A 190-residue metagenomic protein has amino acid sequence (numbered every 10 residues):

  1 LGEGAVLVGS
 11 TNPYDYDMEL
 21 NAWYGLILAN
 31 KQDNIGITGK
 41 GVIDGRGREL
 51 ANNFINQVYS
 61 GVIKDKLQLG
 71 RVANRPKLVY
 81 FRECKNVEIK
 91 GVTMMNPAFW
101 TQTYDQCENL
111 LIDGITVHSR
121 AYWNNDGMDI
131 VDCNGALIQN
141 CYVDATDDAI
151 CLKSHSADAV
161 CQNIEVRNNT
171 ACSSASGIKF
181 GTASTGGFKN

Functional and structural regions predicted by a protein language model:
L1-N190: Extracellular/periplasmic carbohydrate-active domains that bind, remodel, or depolymerize complex polysaccharides
